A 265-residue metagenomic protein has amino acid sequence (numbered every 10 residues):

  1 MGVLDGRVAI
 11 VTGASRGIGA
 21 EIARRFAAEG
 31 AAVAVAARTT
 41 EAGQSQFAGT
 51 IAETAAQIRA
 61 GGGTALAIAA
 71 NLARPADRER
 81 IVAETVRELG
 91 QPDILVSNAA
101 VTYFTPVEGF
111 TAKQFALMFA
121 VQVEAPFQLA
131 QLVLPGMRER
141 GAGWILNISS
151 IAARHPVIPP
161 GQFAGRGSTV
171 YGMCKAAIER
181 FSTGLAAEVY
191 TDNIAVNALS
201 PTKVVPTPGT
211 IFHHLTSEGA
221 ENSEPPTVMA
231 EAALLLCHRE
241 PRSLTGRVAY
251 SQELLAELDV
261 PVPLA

Functional and structural regions predicted by a protein language model:
V8, S15-R16: Conserved glycine-rich cofactor-binding loop
E29-E53: Conserved glycine-rich Rossmann-like NAD(P)H-binding loop of the short-chain dehydrogenase/reductase
G49, A69-R80, A112: The beta1-alpha1 cofactor-binding region of Rossmann-like NAD(H)/NADP(H)-dependent oxidoreductases
P106-V107, Q114-A116, P159: Substrate-binding pocket helix/loop in short-chain dehydrogenase/reductase
A130-Q131, T183: A short, exposed helix-loop element centered on a Lys and neighboring polar residues
L146-T191, T202-V205: Catalytic loop of short-chain dehydrogenase/reductase
T191, A198-L199, T216-A265: C-terminal helical subdomain
